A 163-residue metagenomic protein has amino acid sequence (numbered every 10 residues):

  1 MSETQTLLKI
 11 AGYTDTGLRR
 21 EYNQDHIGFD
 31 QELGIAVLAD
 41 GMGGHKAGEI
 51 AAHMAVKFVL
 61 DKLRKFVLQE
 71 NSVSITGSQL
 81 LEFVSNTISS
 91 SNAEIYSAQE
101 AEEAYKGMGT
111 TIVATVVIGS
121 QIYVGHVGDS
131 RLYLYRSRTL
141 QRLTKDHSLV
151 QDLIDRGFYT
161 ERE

Functional and structural regions predicted by a protein language model:
M1-E163: PP2C/PPM-type serine/threonine phosphatase catalytic domain
